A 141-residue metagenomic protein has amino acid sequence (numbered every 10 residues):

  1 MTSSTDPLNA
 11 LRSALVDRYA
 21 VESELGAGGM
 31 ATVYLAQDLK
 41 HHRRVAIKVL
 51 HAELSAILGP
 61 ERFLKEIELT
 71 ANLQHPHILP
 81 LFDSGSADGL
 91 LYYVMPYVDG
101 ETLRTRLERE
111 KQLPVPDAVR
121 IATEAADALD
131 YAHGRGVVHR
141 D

Functional and structural regions predicted by a protein language model:
M1-D141: Conserved ATP-binding/catalytic core of the eukaryotic-like protein kinase fold, especially serine/threonine kinases
